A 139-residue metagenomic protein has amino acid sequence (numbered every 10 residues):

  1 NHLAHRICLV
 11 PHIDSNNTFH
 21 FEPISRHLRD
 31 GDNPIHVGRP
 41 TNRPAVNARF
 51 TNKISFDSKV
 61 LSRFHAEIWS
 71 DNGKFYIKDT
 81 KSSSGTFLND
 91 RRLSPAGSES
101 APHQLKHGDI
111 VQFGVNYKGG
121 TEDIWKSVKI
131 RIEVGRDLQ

Functional and structural regions predicted by a protein language model:
N1-K59, V115, K126-K129, V134-D137: Intrinsically disordered, low-complexity acidic Ser/Thr-rich regulatory segments
R29-V115: Forkhead-associated
